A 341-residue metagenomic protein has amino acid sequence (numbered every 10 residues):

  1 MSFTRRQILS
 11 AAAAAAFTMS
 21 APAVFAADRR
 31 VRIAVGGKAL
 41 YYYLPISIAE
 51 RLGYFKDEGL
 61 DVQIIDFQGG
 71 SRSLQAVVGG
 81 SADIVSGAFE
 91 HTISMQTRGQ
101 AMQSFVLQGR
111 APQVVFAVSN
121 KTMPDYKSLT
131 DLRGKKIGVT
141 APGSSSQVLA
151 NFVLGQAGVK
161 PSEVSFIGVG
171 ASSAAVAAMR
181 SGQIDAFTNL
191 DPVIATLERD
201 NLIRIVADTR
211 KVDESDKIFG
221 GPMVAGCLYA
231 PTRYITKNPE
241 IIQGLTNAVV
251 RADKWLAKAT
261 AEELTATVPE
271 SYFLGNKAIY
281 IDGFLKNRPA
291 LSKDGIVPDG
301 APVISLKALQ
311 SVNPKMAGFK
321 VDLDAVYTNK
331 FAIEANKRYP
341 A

Functional and structural regions predicted by a protein language model:
Q7-A26: N-terminal export signals
F25-G170, S181, D185-D191, L202 (+1 more regions): Short, glycine-/small- and polar/acidic-enriched structural segments that line small-molecule recognition paths
L40, S71, S144-S145, S173 (+3 more regions): Soluble non-cytosolic domains of exported or imported proteins
D57, P124, S128, R210-G221 (+1 more regions): Short, solvent-exposed loop/beta-turn-alpha elements that line the ligand-binding surface or hinge of extracytoplasmic
Q75, G79, I93, T130 (+10 more regions): Solvent-exposed, polar/charged alpha-helical surfaces in well-ordered, non-transmembrane soluble domains, broadly
A174-A177, S181-P269: Pocket-lining segment of extracytoplasmic ligand-binding domains
I235-M316: Secondary-structure end/capping motifs
L306-A341: Conserved C-terminal helix/tail region of periplasmic/extracytoplasmic solute-binding proteins
